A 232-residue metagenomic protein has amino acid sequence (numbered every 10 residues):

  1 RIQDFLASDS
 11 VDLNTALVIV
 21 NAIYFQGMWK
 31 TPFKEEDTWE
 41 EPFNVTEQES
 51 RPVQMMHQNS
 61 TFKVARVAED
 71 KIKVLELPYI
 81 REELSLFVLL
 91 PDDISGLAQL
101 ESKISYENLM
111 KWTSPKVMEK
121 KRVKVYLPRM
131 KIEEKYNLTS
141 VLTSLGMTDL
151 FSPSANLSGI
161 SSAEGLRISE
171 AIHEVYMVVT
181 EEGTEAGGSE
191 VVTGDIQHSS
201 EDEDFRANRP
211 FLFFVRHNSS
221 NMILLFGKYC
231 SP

Functional and structural regions predicted by a protein language model:
R1-Q99, M110-H198: Non-catalytic, conformational "gating/processing" segments within enzyme and secreted inhibitor domains
E76-P78, E201-P232: Feature captures eukaryotic membrane-trafficking machinery centered on endolysosomal pathways and lysosome-related
E107: Conserved His + Asp/Glu catalytic blocks
